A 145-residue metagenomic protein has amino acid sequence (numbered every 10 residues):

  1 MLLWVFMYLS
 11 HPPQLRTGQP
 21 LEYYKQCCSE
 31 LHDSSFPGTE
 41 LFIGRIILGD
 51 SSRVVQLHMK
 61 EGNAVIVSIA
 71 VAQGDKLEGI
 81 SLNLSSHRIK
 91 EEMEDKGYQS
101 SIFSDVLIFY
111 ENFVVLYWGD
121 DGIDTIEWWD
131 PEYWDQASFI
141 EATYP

Functional and structural regions predicted by a protein language model:
M1-V115, G119-P145: Short helix/turn-capping signatures at newly exposed starts of structured segments
